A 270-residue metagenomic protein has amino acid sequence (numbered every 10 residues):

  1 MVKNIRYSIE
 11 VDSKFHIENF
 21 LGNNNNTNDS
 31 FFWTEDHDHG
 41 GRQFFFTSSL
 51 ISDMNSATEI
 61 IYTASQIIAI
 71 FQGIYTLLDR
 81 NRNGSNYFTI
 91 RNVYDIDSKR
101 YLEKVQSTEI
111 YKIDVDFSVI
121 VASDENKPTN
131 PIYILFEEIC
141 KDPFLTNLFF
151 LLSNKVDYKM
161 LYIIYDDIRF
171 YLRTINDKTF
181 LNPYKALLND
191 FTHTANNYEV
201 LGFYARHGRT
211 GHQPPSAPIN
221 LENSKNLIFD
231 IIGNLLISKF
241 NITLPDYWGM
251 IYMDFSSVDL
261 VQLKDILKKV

Functional and structural regions predicted by a protein language model:
M1-Y101: The feature captures two recurrent sequence modes
V2-G22, I110-S118, P143-N147, L172-Y184: Short charge-dense sequence patches
E10-D12, D29, D36-D38, D53 (+15 more regions): Acidic-enriched, low-complexity/disordered segments with a strong bias for Aspartate over Glutamate
D12, I17-E18, I90, L102 (+4 more regions): Intrinsically disordered, low-complexity regions
L50-I67, I110, E125, F180-Y184 (+2 more regions): Intrinsic-disorder-associated interaction segments
Q72-D157, D190: Helix-loop junctions and short alpha-helical segments
T129-V270: Amphipathic, oligomerization/interface secondary-structure segments
